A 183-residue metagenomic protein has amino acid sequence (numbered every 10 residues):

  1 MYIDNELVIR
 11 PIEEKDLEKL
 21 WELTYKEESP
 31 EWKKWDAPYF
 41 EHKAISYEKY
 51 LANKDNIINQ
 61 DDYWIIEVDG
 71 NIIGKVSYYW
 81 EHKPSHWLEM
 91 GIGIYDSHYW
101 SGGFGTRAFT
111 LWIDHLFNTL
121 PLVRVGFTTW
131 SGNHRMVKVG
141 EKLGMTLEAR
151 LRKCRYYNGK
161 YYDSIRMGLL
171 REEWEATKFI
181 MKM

Functional and structural regions predicted by a protein language model:
M1-K19, L23-E27, Y63, E67-M183: Acyl-donor (CoA/ACP) binding surface of acyl/acetyltransferases
L23, Y50-N56: Residues that form generic nucleotide/phosphate-binding pockets
S29-A52: Conserved GNAT-fold acetyl-CoA-binding loop/helix
K54-Q60, M145: Short loop/turn motifs at secondary-structure junctions and domain boundaries
